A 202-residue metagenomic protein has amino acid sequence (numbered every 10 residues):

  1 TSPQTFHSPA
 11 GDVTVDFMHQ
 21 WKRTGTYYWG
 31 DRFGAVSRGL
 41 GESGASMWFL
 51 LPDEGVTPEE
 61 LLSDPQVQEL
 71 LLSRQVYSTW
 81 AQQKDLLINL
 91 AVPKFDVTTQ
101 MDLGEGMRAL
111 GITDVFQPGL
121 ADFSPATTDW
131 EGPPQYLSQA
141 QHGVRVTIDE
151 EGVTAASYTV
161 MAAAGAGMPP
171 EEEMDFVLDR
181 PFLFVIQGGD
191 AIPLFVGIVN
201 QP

Functional and structural regions predicted by a protein language model:
T1-P202: Mature hydrolase/peptidase catalytic cores and their serpin-fold inhibitory cores, especially in secreted
